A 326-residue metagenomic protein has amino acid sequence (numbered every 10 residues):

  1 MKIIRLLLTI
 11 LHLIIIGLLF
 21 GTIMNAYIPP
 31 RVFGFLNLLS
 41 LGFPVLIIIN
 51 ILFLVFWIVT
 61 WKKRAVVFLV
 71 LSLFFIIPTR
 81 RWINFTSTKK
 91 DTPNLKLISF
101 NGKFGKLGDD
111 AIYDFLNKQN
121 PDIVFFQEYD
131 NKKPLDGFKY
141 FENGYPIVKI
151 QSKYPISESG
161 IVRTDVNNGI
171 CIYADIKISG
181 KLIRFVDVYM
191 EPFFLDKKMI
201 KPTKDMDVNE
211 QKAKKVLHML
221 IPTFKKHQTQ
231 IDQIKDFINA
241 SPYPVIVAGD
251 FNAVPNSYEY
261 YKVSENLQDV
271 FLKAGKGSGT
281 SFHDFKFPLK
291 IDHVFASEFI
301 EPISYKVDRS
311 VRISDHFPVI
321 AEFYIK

Functional and structural regions predicted by a protein language model:
M1-G137, D232, K326: N-terminal, active-site-proximal structural segment of metallo-dependent hydrolase catalytic domains
L6-V55, V66-L69, D236-V245, F251-K326: Metal-dependent phosphoester-hydrolase catalytic domains
I15, K96-G102, I112-P134, R184-Y189 (+5 more regions): Active-site beta-strand/loop signature of hydrolases that rely on acidic residues for catalysis
I76-D91, F104, G108-Y113, I123-P202 (+2 more regions): Structured beta-strand-rich core segments of catalytic domains in phosphoester-bond hydrolases
K89-K90, L116, K177, K262 (+2 more regions): Structural motif
N94-K96, I170, L289, F317: Residues at beta-strand starts and edge strands
S99, E142-N143, D187, D269-L272: Structural signal for conserved beta-strand scaffold positions within catalytic alpha/beta enzyme cores
M199-L220: A solvent-exposed, charged loop/short amphipathic helix patch at secondary-structure junctions
